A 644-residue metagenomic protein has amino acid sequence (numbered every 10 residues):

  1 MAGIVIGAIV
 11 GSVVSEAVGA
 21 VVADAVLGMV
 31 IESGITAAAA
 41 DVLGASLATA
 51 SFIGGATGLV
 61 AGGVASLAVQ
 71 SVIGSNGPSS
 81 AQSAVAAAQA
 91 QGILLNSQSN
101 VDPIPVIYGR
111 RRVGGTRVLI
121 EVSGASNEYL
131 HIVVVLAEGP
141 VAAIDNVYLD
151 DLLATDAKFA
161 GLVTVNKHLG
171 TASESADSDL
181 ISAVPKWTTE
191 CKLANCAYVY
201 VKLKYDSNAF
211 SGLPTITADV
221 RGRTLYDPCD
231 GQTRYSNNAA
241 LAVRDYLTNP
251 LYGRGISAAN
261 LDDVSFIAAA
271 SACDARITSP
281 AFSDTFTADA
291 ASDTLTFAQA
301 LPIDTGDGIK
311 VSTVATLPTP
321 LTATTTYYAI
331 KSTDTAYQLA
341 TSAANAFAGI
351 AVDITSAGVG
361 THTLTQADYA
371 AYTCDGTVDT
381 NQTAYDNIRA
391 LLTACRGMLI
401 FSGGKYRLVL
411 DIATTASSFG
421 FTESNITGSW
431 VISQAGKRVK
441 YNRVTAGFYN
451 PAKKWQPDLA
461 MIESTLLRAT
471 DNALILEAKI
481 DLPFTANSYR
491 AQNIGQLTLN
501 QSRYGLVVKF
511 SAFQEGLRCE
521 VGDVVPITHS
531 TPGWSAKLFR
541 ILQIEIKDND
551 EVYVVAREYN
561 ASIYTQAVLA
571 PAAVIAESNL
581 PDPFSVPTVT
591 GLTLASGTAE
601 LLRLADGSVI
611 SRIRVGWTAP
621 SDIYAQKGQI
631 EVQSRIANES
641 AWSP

Functional and structural regions predicted by a protein language model:
A2-I6, V10, V18, V22 (+4 more regions): Polar, S/T/G-rich
G77-S126, V135, K186-C191, A371-T377 (+3 more regions): Surface-exposed, non-catalytic interaction/assembly patches
G139, L149-L152, I303-S332, G516-E551: Ser/Thr/Gly-rich low-complexity blocks that favor extended beta-strand/coil architectures
P280-A367, D550-S578: Small/polar beta-strand repeat architecture
A367-G403, R468-E558: An acidic/polar, Gly/Ser/Thr-rich interaction patch typically located in mid-to-C-terminal regions of proteins
V521-L601: Acidic, low-complexity/disordered segments
R603-Q626: Conserved aromatic anchor
Q629-P644: Recognizes extended acidic, P/S/T-rich segments that occur within or adjacent to Ig-like beta-sandwich modules
